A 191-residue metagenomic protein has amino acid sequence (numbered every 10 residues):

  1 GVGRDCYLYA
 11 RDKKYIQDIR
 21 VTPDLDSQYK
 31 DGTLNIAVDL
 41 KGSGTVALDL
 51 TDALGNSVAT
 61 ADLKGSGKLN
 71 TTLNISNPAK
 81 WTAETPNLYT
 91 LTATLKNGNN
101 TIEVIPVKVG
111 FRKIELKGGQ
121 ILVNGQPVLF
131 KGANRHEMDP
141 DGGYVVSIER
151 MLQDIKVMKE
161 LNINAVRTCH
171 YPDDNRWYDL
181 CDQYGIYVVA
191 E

Functional and structural regions predicted by a protein language model:
G1-V188: Secreted/periplasmic carbohydrate-active enzymes, especially glycoside hydrolases
